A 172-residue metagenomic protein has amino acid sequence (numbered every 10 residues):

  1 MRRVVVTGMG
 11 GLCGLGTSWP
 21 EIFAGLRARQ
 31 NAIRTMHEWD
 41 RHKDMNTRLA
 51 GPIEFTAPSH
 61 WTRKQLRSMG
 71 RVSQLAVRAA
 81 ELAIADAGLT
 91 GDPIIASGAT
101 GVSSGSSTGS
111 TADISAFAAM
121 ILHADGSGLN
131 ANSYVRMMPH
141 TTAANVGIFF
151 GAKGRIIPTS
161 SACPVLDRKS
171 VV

Functional and structural regions predicted by a protein language model:
M1-R155, V172: Conserved "HGTGT" condensation-loop signature of ketosynthase/thiolase-family condensing enzymes that catalyze
I156-S160: Short loop-beta-helix segment that forms the pyridoxal 5′-phosphate
C163-V172: Claisen-condensing/thiolase-fold acyl-transfer catalytic domains that form or cleave C-C bonds in fatty acid
